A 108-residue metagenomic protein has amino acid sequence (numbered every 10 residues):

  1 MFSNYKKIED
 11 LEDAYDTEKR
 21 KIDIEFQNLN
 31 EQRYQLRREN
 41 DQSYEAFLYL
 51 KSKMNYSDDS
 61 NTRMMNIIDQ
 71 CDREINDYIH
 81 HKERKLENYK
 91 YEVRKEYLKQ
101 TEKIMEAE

Functional and structural regions predicted by a protein language model:
M1-E108: Soluble, non-transmembrane alpha-helical interaction regions
